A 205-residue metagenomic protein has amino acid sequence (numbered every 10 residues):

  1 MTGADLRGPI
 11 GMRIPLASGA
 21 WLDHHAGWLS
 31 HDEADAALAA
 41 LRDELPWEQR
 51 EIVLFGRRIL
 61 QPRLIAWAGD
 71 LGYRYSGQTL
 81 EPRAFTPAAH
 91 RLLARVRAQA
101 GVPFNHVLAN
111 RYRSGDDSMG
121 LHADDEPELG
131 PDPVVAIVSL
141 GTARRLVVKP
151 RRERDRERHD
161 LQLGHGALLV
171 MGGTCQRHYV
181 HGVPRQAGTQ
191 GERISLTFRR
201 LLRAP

Functional and structural regions predicted by a protein language model:
M1-P205: Non-heme Fe(II) oxygenase metal-center motifs and adjacent flexible, charged/small-residue loops
